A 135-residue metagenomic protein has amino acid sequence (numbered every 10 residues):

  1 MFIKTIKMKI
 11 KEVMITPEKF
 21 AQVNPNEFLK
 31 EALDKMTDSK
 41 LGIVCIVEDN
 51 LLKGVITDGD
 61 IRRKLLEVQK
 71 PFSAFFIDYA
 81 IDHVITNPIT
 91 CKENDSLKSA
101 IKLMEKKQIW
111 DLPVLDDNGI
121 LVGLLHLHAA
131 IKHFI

Functional and structural regions predicted by a protein language model:
M1-K19, K53, T57-K92, S96-K106 (+1 more regions): Tandem CBS (Bateman) regulatory domains
Q22-K40, V47, T90-Q108, V114-D117 (+1 more regions): The conserved cystathionine-beta-synthase
E31-E67: Acidic (E/D-rich), amphipathic helical modules within compact regulatory domains
